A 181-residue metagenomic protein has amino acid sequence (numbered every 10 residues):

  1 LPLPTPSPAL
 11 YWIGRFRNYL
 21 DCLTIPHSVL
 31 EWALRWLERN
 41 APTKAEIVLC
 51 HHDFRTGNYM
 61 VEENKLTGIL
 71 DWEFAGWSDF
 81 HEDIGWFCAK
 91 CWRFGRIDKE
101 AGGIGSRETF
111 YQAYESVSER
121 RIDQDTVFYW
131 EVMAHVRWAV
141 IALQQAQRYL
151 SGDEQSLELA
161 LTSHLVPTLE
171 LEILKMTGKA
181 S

Functional and structural regions predicted by a protein language model:
L1-P2, G95-E100, V127-F128: A ubiquitous short alpha-helical element
L1-W32, A41-V48, F74-S78, D153-V166: A cross-family kinase active-site recognition segment
L3-P4, R121-M133: All-alpha amphipathic helical-bundle segments outside canonical DNA-binding/catalytic cores that form hydrophobic
R15, Y19, W36, N40 (+3 more regions): Solvent-exposed, charged/polar functional surfaces in cytosolic regulatory/catalytic domains
L34-I84, C88: Active-site acidic catalytic loop and adjacent metal/ATP-binding pocket of ATP-dependent phosphoryl transfer enzymes
R55, R96-Q112, T162-T168, L174-S181: An acidic intrinsically disordered interaction segment
E82-E119, M133-G152: Active-site activation/catalytic loop segments of kinase-like enzymes and analogous catalytic loops in related
D123-T126, V140-S181: Helical subdomain adjoining the active site within ATP-dependent kinase catalytic cores
